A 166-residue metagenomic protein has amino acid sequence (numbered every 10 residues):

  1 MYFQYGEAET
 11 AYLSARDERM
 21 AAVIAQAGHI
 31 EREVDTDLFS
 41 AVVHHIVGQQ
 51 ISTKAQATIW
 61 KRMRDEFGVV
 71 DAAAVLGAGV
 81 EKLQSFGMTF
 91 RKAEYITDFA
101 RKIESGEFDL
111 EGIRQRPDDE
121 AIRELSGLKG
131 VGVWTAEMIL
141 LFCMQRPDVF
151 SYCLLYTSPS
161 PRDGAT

Functional and structural regions predicted by a protein language model:
M1-L38, R162: Intrinsically disordered, low-complexity, charged terminal extensions of DNA damage-control enzymes
E7, D37-A41, G77-A78, A121-I122: Alpha-helical scaffolds flanking conserved acidic
R19, I51-S52, Q56-K129: Alpha-helical ds-nucleic-acid-binding substructure associated with the helix-hairpin-helix region of base-excision DNA
M20-T36, S40, H44-H45, S52-K61 (+1 more regions): A positional/architectural concept
V42-V47, I96-A100, I139-L140: Short alpha-helical scaffolding segments that buttress acidic/His motifs in well-ordered protein cores
P117-S158: Catalytic DNA-binding helix-loop module of base-excision-repair DNA glycosylases/AP lyases
Y156-T166: Single conserved hydrophobic/aromatic residue that forms the stacking wall/gate of nucleotide- or nucleobase-binding
